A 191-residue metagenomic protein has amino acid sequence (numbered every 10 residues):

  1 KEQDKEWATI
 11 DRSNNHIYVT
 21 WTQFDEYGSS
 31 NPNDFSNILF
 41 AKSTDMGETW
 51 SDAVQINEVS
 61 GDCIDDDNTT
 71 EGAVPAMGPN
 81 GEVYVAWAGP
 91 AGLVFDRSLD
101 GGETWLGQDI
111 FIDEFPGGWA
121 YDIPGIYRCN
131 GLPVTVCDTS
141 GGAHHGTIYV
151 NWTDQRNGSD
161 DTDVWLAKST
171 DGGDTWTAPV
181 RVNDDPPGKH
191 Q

Functional and structural regions predicted by a protein language model:
K1, A41-C63, A91-P124, R156-N157 (+1 more regions): Asp-box/BNR beta-propeller loop motif
K1-L39, D52-G72: Asp-box/WD-like beta-propeller blade repeats and closely related beta-sheet repeat scaffolds
D4-W7, E71-V74, I123, G131-V134 (+2 more regions): Beta-propeller and closely related beta-sheet repeat lectin domains
K5, N37-F40, G72, G92 (+2 more regions): Membrane-embedded beta-strand positions in outer-membrane beta-barrel channels/transporters
A8, V19, F40, V85 (+4 more regions): Hydrophobic strand positions within the blades of repeat-based beta-sheet folds
N14-T20, N80-V85, G142-V150: Entry beta-strands of beta-propeller and related beta-repeat scaffolds
Q23-S29, P90-L93, Q155-G158: Short glycine/acidic-enriched loop and turn motifs that connect beta-strands
R128-Q155: A conserved active-site cap/scaffold subdomain adjacent to cofactor or substrate pockets
